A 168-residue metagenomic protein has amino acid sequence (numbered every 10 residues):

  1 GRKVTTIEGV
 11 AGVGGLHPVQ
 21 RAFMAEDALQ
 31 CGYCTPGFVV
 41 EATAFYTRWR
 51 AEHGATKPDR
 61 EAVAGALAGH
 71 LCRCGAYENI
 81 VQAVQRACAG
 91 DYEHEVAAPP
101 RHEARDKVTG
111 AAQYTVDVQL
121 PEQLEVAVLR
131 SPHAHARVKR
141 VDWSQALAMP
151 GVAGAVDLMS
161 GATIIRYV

Functional and structural regions predicted by a protein language model:
G1-A97: Signature of N-terminal electron-transfer/Fe-S-associated modules in redox systems
C88-V168: Flexible, low-hydrophobicity surface segments
